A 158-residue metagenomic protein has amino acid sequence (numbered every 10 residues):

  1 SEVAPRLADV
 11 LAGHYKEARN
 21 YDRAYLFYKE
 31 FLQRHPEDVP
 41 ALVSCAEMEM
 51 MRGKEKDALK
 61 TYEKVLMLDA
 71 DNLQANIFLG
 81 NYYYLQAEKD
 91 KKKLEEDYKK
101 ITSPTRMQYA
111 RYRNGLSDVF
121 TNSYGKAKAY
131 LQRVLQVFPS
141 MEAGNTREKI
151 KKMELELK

Functional and structural regions predicted by a protein language model:
A4, D38, N72, S140-A143: Residue-level recognition of tetratricopeptide repeat
L7, A41, A75, A143-T146: TPR alpha-solenoid repeat register
L7-V10, S44, F78, K149: Canonical tetratricopeptide repeat
E30-F31, K64-V65, V134: Canonical positions in the second alpha-helix
